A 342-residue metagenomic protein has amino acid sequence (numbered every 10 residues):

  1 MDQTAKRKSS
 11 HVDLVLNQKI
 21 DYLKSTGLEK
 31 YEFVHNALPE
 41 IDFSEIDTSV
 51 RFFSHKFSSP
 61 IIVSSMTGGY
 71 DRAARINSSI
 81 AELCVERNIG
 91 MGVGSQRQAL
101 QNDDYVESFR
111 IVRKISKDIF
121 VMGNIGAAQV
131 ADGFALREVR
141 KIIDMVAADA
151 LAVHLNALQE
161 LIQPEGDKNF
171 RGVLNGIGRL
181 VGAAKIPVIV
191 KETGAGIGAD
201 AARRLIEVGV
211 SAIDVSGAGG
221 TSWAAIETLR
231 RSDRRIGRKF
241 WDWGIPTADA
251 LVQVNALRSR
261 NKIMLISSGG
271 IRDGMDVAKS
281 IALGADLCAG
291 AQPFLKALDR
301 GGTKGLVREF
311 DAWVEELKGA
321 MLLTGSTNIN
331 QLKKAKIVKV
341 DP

Functional and structural regions predicted by a protein language model:
M1-F53, F57, P342: An N-cap/entry alpha-helix motif that binds or orients negatively charged groups
M1-L23, R238-I266, R272-P342: Alpha/beta catalytic cores of nucleotide-metabolism and tRNA/nucleoside-modifying enzymes
L38-E40, D47, S58-I62, N88-G90 (+1 more regions): A common structural microfeature
E45-F53, N77-E82, Y105-R113, E138-I142: Short, charged beta->alpha transition segments
F52-N102: Active-site cofactor/substrate anionic-group-binding motifs, chiefly glycine- and Lys/Arg-rich phosphate-binding loops
G69, G126, A147, G301-G302: Glycine-centered helix-coil hinge/cap
A81-E82, E86, K117-V121, A127-S268 (+1 more regions): Alpha/beta enzyme core
E86-A127: A gly/proline- and charged-residue-enriched helix-loop-helix capping module
